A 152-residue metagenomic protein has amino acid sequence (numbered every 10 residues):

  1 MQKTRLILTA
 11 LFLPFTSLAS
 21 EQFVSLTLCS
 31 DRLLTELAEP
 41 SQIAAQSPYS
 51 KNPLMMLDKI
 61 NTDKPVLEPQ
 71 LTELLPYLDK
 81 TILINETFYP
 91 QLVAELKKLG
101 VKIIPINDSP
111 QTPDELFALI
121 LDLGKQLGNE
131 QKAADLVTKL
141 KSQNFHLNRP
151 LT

Functional and structural regions predicted by a protein language model:
Q2-A10: Sec-dependent signal peptide recognition, specifically the positively charged N-region followed immediately by
R5, L18, E39, D79 (+1 more regions): Residue-level marker of positions within ordered structural domains that often coincide with functionally constrained
P14-T16: N-terminal signal peptide c-region/cleavage motif recognized by signal peptidases
A19-Q22, L92-T152: Extracytoplasmic substrate-binding proteins
Q22-E86: A short, structured surface patch at a secondary-structure boundary
C29, P69, Q91, A118-L119: Short Gly/charged-rich anion-binding patches and loops
P48-K51, T87-Y89, N107-T112: Short, acidic/turn-prone active-site loops that include or flank metal/cofactor- and phosphate-binding residues
